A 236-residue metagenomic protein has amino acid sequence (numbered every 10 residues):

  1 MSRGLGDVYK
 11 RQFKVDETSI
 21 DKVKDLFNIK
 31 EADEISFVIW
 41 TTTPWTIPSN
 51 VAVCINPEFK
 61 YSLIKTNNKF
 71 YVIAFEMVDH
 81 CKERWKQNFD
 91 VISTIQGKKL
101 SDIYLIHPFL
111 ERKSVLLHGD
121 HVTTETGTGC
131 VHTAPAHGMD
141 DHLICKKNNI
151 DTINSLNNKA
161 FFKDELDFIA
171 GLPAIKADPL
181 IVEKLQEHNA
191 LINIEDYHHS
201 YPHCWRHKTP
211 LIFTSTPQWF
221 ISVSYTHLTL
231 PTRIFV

Functional and structural regions predicted by a protein language model:
M1-Y9, H227-V236: Single conserved hydrophobic/aromatic residue that forms the stacking wall/gate of nucleotide- or nucleobase-binding
R3, D7-R11, D16, T46: Helix-rich, typically C-terminal accessory recognition domains appended to large enzymatic cores
E17-V38, P44-L228, R233: Non-cofactor substrate-recognition interfaces
